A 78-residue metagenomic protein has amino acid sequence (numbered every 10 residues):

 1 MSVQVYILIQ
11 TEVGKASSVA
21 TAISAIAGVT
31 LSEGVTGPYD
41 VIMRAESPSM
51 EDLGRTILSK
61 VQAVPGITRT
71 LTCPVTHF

Functional and structural regions predicted by a protein language model:
M1-F78: A compositional/biophysical signature of low hydrophobicity enriched in polar/charged and small residues
